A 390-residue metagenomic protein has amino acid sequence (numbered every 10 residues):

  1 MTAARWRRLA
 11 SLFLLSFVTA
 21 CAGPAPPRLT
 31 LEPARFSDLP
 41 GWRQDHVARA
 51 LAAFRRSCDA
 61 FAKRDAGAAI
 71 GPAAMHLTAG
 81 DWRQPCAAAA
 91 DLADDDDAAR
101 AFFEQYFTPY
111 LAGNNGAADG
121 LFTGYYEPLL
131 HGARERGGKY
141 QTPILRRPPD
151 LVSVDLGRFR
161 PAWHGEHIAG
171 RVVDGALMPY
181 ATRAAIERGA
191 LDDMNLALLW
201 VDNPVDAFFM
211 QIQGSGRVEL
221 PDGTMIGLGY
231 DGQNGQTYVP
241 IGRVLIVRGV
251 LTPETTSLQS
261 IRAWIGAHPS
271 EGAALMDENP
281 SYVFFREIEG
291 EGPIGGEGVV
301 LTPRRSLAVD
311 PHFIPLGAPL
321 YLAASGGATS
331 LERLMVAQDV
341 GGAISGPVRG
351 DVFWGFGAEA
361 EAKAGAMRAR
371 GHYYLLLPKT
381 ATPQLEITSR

Functional and structural regions predicted by a protein language model:
T2-A10: Bacterial N-terminal signal peptides that target proteins for export
A3-A4, A22, W82: Intrinsically disordered low-complexity regions specifically enriched for long asparagine
L14-L15, A79: Residue-level signal for mature regions of secreted extracellular proteins and peptides
V18-A20: C-terminal motif of bacterial Sec signal peptides marking the signal peptidase cleavage site
A22-G23, E32, P40-R43, E289-R390: C-terminal soluble interaction/assembly domains
T30-I288, A324: Secretory/export targeting leaders with adjacent low-complexity proregions
